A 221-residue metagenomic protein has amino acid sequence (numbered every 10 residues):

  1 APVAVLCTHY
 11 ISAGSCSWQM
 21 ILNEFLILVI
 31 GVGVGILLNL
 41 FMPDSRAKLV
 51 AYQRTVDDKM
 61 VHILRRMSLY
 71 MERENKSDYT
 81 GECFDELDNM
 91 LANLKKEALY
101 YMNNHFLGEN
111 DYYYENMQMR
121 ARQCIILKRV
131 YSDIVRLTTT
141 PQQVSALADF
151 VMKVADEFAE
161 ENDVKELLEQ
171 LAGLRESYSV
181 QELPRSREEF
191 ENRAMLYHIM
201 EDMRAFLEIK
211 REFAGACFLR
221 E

Functional and structural regions predicted by a protein language model:
A1-E82: A transmembrane helix-and-boundary motif of multi-pass membrane transporters/channels
L49-Y113, Q118, D133-E221: Long, hydrophobic alpha-helical segments that serve as membrane-spanning/inserting helices
M117-V130: Amphipathic N-proximal alpha-helical interface segments
